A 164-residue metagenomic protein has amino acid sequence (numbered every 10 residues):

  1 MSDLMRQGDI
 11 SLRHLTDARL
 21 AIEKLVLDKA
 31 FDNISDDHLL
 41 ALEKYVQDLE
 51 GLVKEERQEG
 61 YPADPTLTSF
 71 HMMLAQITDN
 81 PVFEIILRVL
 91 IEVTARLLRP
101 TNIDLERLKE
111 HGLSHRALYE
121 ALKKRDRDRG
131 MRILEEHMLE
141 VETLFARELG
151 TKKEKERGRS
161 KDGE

Functional and structural regions predicted by a protein language model:
M1-D28, D32, T151-G163: Short linear motifs at protein or domain termini
L15-P100, E110-A121, R129-L144, E148: Conserved amphipathic alpha-helical segments that form helical-bundle/coiled-coil interaction surfaces
I103-E106: Structural signature of alpha-solenoid helical repeat scaffolds
